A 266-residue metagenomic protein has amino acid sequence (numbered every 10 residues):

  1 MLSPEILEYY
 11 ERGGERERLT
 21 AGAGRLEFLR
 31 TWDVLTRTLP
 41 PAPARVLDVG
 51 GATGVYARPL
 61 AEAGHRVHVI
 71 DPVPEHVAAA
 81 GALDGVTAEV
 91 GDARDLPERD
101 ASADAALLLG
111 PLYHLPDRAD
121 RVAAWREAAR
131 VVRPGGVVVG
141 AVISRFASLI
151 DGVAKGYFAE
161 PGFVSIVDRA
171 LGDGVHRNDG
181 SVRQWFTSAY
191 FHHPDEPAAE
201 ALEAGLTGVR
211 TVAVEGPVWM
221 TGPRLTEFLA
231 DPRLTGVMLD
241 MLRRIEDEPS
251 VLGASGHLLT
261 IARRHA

Functional and structural regions predicted by a protein language model:
M1-A42, V55, P59, A79: Conserved class I S-adenosyl-L-methionine
L47, G54-D95: Class I SAM-dependent methyltransferase SAM/SAH-binding core
R94-A106: A short acidic, Gly/Pro-enriched loop at the edge of an enzyme's catalytic core that lines a small-molecule cofactor
D104-A119: A short SAM/SAH-binding and catalytic strip from SAM-dependent methyltransferases
L115, S181-D195: Acceptor-substrate binding/catalytic loop of class I
V122-V137: A short glycine-rich, Lys/Arg-flanked "PGG" loop and its adjoining helix->strand segment in the class I
V137-A170: Conserved class I S-adenosyl-L-methionine
E200, A204-A266: C-terminal lobe and adjacent flexible extensions of AdoMet/dcAdoMet transferase-like proteins
